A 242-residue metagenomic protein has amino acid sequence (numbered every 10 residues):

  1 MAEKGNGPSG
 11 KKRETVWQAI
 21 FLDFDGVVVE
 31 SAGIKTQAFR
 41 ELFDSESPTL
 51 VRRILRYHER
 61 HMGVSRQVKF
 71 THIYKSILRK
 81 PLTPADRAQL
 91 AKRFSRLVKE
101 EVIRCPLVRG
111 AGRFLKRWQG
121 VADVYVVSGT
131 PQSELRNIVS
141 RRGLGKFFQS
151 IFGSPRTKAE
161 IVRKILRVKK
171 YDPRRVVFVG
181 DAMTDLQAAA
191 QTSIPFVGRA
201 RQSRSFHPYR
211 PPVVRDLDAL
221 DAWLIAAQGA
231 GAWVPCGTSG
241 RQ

Functional and structural regions predicted by a protein language model:
G7-R56: Active-site neighborhood of HAD-like aspartate-dependent phosphohydrolases
V16, K99-V126, Q132, R136 (+1 more regions): Short, acidic loop-to-helix structural element flanking the phosphoryl-transfer center in phosphate-processing enzymes
A19, A159-L186: Conserved Lys-Pro-Asp/Glu-containing loop-to-beta segment of HAD-superfamily phosphomonoesterases, centered on
R40-F43, S65-L82: Helix-loop "lid/cap" segments that line or gate small-molecule binding pockets
Y57-H58, R87-A88, L144-K158: A short, structured active-site edge motif that brings together acidic residues
Y74-R113: Metal-dependent phosphoesterase signature
I151-G153, P212-A219: Short acidic-hydrophobic, aromatic-tinged amphipathic segments that line or gate anion-handling sites
F178-R215: Acidic, Mg2+-coordinating phosphoryl-transfer loop and its flanking beta/alpha structural elements, shared across
